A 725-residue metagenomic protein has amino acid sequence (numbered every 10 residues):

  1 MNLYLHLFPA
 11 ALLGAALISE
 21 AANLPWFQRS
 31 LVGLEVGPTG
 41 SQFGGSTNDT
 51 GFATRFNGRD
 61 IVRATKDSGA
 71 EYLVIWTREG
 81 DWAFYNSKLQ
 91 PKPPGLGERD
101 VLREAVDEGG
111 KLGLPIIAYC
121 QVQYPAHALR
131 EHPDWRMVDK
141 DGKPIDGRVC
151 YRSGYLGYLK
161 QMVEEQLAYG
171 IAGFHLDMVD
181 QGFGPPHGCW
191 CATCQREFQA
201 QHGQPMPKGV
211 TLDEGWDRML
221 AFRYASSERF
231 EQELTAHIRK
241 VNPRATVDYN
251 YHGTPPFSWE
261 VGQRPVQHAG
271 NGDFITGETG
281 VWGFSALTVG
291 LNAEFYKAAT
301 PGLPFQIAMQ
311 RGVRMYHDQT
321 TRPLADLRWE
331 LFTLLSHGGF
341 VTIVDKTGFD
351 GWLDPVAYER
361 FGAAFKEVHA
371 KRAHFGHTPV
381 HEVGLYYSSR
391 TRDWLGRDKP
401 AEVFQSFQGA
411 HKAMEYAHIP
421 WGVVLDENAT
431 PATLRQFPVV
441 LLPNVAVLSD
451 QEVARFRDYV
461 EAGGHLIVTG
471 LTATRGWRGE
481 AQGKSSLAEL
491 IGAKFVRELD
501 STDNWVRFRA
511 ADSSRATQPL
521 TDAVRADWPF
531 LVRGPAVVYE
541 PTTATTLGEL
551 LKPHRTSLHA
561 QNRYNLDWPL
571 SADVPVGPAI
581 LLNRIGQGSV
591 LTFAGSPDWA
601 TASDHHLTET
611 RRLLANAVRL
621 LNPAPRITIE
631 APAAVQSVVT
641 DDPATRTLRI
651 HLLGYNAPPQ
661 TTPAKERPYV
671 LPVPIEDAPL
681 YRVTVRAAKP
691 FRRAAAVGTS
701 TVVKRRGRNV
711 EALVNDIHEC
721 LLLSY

Functional and structural regions predicted by a protein language model:
A22-T54: Boundary/entry segment of secreted carbohydrate-active catalytic domains
N23, Q28-S30, A105, I116 (+4 more regions): Carbohydrate-binding surfaces of carbohydrate-active enzymes
W26, S30-E35, A70-T77, E98-G142 (+2 more regions): Glycine-rich, aromatic-flanked loop segments that form ligand/cofactor-binding clefts across common enzyme folds
N48-S68, K88-L112, G157, R229-F230 (+2 more regions): Aromatic- and glycine-enriched glycan-recognition loops and surfaces that form the carbohydrate-binding subsites
D49-K66, G154-E165, S258-Q267, P323-L331 (+1 more regions): Short, acidic/polar
A53, A118-Y169, M178, F198 (+1 more regions): Active-site-adjacent "subsite" loops/lids of carbohydrate-active enzymes
R55-D81, Y169, F274, L331 (+2 more regions): Catalytic domains of carbohydrate-active enzymes, especially glycoside hydrolases
K66-V101, Y124-D146, F183-C194, T254 (+5 more regions): Aromatic-lined carbohydrate-binding/catalytic grooves of carbohydrate-active enzymes
